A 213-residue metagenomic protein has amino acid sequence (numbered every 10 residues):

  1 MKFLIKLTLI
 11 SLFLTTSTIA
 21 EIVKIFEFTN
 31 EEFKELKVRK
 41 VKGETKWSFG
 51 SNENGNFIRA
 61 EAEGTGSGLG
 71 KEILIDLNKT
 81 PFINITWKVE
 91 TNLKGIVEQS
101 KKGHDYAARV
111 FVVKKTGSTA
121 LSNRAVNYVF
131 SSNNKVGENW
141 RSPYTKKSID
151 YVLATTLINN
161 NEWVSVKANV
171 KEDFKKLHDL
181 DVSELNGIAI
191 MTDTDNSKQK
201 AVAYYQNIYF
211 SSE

Functional and structural regions predicted by a protein language model:
K2-I10: Sec-dependent signal peptide recognition, specifically the positively charged N-region followed immediately by
T15-S17: N-terminal signal peptide c-region/cleavage motif recognized by signal peptidases
A20-V41: Extracellular carbohydrate-recognition regions
F28, I188, Q206-F210: Extracellular beta-strand elements of beta-rich domains used for carbohydrate recognition/degradation or cell-matrix
S48-G68: Short carbohydrate-recognition loop motifs
E72-I83, L157-N160, D181: Extracellular/lumenal carbohydrate-interaction signature centered on repeated Trp-anchored short motifs
G103-S148: Extracellular/luminal beta-rich ligand-recognition and adhesion surfaces characterized by aromatic-Gly/Pro-enriched
D105-V110, K146-K147, Y151-T156, N160-K200: Extracellular beta-strand ligand-recognition surfaces/modules
